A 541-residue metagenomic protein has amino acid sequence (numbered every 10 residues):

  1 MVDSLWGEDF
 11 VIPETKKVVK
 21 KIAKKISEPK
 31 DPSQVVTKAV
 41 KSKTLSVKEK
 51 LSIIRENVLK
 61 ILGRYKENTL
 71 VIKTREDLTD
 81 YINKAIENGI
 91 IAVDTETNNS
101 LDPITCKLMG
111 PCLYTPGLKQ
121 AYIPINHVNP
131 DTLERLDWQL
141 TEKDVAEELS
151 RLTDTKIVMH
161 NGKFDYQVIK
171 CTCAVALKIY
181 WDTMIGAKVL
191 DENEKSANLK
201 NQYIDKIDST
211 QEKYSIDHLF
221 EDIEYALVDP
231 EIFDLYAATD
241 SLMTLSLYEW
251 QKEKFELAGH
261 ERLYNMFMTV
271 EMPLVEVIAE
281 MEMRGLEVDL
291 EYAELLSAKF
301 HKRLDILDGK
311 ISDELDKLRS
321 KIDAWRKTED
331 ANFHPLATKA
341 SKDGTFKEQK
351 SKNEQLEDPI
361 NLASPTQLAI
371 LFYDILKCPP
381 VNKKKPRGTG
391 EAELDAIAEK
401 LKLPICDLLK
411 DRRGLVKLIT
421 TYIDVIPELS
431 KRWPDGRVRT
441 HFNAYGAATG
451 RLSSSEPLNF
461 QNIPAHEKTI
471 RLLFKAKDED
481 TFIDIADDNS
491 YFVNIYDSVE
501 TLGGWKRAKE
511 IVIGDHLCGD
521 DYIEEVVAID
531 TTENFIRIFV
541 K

Functional and structural regions predicted by a protein language model:
M1-D131, E194, Q202, K206 (+2 more regions): Conserved "right-hand" nucleotidyltransferase catalytic core of DNA-directed polymerases
D80-K84, D137-T155: Short, basic/hydrophobic alpha-helical segments
G89, T155-K156, L177, T481: The start of beta-strands in P-loop NTPase/AAA+ ATPase cores
A92, T155-G162, D484: Acidic beta-strand-to-loop metal/phosphate-binding motif
L101, I169-K178: Substrate-recognition/cap helix-loop segment adjacent to the acidic, metal-dependent catalytic center of Asp-based
D165-V168, L371: Phosphate- and divalent-cation-binding pockets in alpha/beta enzyme and binding domains that engage nucleotide-derived
V175-E192, L199-N201, P365: Conserved beta-strand -> loop -> alpha-helix junction used to position metal-binding or nucleic-acid-contacting
Y491-K541: HINT superfamily self-processing domains
